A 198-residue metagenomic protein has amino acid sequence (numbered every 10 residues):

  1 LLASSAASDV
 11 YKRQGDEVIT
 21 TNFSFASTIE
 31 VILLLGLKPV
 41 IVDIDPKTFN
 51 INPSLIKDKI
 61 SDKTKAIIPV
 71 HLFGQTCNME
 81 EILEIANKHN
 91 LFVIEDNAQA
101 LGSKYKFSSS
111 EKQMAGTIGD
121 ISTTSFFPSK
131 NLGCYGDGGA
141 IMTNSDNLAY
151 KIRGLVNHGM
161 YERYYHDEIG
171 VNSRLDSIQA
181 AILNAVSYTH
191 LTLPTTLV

Functional and structural regions predicted by a protein language model:
L1, N50, T76, M142 (+1 more regions): Short aromatic/basic micro-patch
L1-A7, Y11, H190, T195-V198: Single conserved hydrophobic/aromatic residue that forms the stacking wall/gate of nucleotide- or nucleobase-binding
S4-S5, S61, S125: Short linear Ser/Thr-Pro motifs
A6, Q14, K63, T117-I118 (+2 more regions): Short loop/turn motifs at secondary-structure junctions
S8, V18-T21, I32, F126 (+2 more regions): Hydrophobic alpha-helical segments that mediate membrane insertion or helix-helix packing
K12-K104: PLP-dependent aminotransferase-like
E30-I32, I85, M114, N131 (+1 more regions): Hydrophobic/aromatic ligand-binding patch that stacks against planar heteroaromatic rings of cofactors or nucleotides
Q99-E111, I118-L191: Active-site region of PLP-dependent enzymes
